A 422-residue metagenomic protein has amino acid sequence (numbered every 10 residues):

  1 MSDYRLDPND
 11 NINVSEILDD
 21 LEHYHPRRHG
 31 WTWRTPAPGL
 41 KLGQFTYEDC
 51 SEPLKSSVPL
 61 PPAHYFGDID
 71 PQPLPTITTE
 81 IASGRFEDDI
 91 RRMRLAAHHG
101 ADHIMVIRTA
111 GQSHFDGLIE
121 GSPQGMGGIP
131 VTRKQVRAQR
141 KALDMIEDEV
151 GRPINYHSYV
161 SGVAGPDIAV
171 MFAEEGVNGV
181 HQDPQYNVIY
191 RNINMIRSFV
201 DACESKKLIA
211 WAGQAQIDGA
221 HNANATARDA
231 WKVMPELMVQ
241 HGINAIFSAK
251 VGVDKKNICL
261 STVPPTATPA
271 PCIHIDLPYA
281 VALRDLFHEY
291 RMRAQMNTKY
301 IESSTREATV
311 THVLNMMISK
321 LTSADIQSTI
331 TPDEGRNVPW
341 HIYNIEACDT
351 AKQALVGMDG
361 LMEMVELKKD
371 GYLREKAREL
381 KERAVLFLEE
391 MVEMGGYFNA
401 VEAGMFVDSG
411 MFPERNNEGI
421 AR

Functional and structural regions predicted by a protein language model:
M1-R422: Anaerobic metallocofactor- and corrinoid-dependent redox/one-carbon enzyme cores, especially those from methanogenesis
